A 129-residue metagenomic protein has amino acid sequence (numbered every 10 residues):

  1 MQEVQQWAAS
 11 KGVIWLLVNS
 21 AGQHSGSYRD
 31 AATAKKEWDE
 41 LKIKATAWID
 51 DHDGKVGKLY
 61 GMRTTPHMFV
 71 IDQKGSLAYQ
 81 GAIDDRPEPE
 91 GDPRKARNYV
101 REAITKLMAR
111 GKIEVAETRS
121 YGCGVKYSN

Functional and structural regions predicted by a protein language model:
M1-E40, H52-K58: Structural microenvironment flanking redox-active thiols in thiol-disulfide oxidoreductases
Q5-A8, L41, Y60, M108-K112 (+1 more regions): Sec/Tat-exported extracytoplasmic proteins
L16, K35-D72, L77-A78: Short, internal strand/loop/helix patches that form the active-site neighborhood or redox-interaction surface
H24, A47, E90: Short, flexible active-site loop motifs that bind/organize anionic cofactors or intermediates
Y28, A47, R94-N98: Soluble non-cytosolic domains of exported or imported proteins
A32, E40-L41, E88, L107: Generic preference for well-ordered secondary structure
V70-N129: Thiol-/selenol-based redox modules, centered on thioredoxin-like and closely related oxidoreductase domains
